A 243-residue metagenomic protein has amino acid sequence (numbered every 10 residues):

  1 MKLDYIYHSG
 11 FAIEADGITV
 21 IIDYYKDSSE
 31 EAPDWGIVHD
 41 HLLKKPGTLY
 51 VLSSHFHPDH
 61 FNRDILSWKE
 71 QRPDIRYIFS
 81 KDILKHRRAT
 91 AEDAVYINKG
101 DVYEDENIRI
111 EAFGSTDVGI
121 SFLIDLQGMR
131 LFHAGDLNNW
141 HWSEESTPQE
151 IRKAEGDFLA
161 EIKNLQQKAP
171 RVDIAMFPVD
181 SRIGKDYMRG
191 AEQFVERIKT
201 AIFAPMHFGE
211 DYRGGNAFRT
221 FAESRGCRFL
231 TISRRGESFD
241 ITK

Functional and structural regions predicted by a protein language model:
M1-D16: N-terminal pre-catalytic "stem/leader" segment of glycosyltransferase-like enzymes
D4-I6, A91-Y103, I183, Y187-K243: Binuclear metal-ion centers of metallo-dependent hydrolases, dominated by the metallo-beta-lactamase
A12-L52, R63-W68, L137-K168: Pre-active-site segment of Zn-dependent metallo-hydrolases
I21-Y24, G47-D59, Y77-K81, F132-G135 (+4 more regions): Active-site neighborhood of phospho(di)ester-bond hydrolases with catalytic His/Asp-centered motifs
S28-S29, F56-F61, I83-R87, D101-Y103 (+4 more regions): Active-site environment of divalent metal-dependent phosphoester hydrolases
V38-V102: Active-site HxH/HxHxD metal-binding segment of metal-dependent hydrolases
D74-M129, R228-K243: Metallo-beta-lactamase
T116-E196: Active-site-proximal loop/helix segments of hydrolase catalytic cores
